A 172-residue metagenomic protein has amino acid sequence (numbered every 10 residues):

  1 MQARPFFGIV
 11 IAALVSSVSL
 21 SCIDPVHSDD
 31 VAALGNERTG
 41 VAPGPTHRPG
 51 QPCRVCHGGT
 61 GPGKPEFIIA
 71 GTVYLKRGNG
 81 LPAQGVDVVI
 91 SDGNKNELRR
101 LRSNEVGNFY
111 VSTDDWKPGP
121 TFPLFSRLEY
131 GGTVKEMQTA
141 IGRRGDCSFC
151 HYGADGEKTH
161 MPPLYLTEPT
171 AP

Functional and structural regions predicted by a protein language model:
M1-C22: Sec-dependent bacterial lipoprotein signal peptides
L20-G85, D92-P172: Sequence context surrounding c-type heme c attachment/ligation sites in exported
